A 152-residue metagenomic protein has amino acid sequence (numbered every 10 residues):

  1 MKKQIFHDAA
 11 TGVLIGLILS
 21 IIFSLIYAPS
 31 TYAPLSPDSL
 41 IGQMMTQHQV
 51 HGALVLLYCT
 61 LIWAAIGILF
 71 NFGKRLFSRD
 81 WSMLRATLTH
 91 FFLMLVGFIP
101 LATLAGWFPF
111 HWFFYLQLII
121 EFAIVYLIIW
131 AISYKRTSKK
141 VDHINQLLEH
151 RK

Functional and structural regions predicted by a protein language model:
K3-Y27: N-terminal signal-anchor transmembrane alpha helix
Q4, D8, G12, V55 (+6 more regions): Residue-level signature of transmembrane alpha-helical entry/exit and packing/kink sites in multi-pass membrane
I15-F23, I66, F70, M94-L101 (+2 more regions): Alpha-helical transmembrane segments of multipass membrane proteins
Y32-H51: Perimembrane loop-to-helix junctions flanking transmembrane segments
V50-F98: The feature represents the first ordered module of a protein
R85-L118: Hydrophobic alpha-helical transmembrane segments of integral membrane proteins
A123-K140: Membrane-water interface at the C-terminal end of transmembrane alpha helices
H143-K152: Short, highly charged, low-complexity non-transmembrane loops/tails of multi-pass membrane proteins
